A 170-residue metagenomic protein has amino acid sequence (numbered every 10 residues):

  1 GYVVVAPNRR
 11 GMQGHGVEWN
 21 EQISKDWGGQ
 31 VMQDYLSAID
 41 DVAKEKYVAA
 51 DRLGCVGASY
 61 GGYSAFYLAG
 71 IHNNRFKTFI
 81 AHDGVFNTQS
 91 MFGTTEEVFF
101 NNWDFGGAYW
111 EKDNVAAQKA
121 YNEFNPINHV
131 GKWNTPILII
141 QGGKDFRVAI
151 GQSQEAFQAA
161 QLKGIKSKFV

Functional and structural regions predicted by a protein language model:
G1: Phosphate-binding active sites in nucleotide-utilizing proteins
A6-V170: Active-site-proximal cap/loop segments of hydrolase catalytic domains
